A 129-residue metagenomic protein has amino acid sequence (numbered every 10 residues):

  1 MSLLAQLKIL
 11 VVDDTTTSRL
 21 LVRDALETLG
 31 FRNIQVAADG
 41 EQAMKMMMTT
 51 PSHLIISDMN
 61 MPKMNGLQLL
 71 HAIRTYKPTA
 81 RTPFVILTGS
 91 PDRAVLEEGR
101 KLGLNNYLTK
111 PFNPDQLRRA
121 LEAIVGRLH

Functional and structural regions predicted by a protein language model:
Q6-T17, V22-L26, I55: Conserved acidic segment of CheY-like receiver
R23-D24, Q68, P91-N106: Alpha4 helix (beta4-alpha4-beta5 surface) of REC/receiver domains from two-component response regulators
V36-L54: Acidic, metal-coordinating helix/loop segments flanking the phosphotransfer/catalytic sites of two-component signaling
D39-Q42, N65-H71: Acidic catalytic/metal-coordinating carboxylates
D58, T88: Active-site residues of response regulator receiver
M61: Receiver (REC) domain active-site loop signature in two-component systems and cognate sites in sensor histidine kinases
F112-E122: C-terminal output helix
